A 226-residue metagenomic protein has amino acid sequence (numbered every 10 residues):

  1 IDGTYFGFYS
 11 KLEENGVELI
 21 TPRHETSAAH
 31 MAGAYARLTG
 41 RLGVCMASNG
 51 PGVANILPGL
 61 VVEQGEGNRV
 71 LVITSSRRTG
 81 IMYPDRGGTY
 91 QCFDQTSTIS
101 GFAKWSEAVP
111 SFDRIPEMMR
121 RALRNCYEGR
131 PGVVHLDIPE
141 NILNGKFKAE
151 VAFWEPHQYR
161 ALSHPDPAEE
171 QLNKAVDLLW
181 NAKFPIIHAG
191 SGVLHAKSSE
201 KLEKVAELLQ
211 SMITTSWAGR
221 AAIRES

Functional and structural regions predicted by a protein language model:
I1-S226: N-terminal alpha/beta PP-like core and its mobile active-site loop of ThDP/TPP-dependent enzymes
